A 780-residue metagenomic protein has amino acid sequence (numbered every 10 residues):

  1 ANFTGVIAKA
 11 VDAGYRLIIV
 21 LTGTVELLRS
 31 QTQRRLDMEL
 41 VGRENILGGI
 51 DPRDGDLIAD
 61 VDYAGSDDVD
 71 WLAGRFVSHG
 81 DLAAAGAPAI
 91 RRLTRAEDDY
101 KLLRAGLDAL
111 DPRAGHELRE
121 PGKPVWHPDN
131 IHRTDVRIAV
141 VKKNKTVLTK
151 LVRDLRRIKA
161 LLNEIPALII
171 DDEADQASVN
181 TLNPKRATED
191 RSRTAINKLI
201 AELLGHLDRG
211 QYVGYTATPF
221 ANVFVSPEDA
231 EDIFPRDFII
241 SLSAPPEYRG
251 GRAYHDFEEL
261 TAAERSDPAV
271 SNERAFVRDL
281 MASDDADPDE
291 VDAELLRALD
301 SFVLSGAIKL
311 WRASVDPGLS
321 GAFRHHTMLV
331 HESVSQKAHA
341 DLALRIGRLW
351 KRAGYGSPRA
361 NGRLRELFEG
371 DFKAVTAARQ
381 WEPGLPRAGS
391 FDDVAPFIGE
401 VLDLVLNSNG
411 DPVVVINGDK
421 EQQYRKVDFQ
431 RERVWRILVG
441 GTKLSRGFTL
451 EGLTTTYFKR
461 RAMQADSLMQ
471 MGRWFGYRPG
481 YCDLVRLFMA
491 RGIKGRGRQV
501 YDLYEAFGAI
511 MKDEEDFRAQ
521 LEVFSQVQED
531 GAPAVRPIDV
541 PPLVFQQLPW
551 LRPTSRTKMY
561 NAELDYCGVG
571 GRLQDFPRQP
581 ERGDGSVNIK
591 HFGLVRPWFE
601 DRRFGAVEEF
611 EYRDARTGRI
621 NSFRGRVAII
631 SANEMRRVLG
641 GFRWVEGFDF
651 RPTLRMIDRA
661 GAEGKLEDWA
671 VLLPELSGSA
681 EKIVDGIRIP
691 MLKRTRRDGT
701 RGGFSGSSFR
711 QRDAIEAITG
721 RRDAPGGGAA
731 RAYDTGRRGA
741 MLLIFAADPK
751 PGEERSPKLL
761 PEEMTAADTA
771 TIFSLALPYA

Functional and structural regions predicted by a protein language model:
N2-Y15, E26, R35: Walker A/P-loop NTP-binding motif
R16-T24, H326-S333: Conserved RecA-like ASCE P-loop NTPase motor core of nucleic-acid helicases/translocases
E44-A73, V77-A85, I165-D171, D175 (+3 more regions): Conserved P-loop NTPase catalytic core
N45-K123, D154-L161, I165-R186, R191 (+5 more regions): Conserved C-terminal RecA-like helicase domain
K142, S283-S320, H326, S333-K337 (+1 more regions): C-terminal catalytic or substrate-handling cores of phosphate/nucleotide- and metal-cofactor-dependent proteins acting
R436-V439, R446-R460, V485-R486: A short beta-strand element within the Helicase C-terminal
A462-C482, Y612-A780: C-terminal accessory/interaction regions of large nucleic acid-associated machines
G476-F507: Conserved segment of the helicase C-terminal RecA-like domain
